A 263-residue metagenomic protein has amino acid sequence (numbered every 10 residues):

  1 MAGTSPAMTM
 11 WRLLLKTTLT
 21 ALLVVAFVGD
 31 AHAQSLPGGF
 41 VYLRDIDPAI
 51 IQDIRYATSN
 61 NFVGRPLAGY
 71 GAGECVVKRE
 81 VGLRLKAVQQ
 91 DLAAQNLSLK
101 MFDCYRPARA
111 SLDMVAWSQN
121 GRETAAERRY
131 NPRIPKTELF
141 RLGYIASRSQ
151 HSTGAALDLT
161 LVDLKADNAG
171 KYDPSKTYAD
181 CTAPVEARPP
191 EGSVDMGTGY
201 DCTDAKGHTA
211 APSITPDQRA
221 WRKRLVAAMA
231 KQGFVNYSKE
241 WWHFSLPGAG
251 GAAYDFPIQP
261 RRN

Functional and structural regions predicted by a protein language model:
A2-G3, G29: Residue-identity detector for glycine
G3-T4, Q34: Compositionally biased, intrinsically disordered/low-complexity regions enriched for serine, proline and threonine
P6-T9: A cross-taxon signal for low-complexity, glycine/charged-rich
K16-A26: Bacterial N-terminal signal peptides
H32-C104, A108-Y130, I134-S238, A249-N263: Extracytoplasmic cell-surface/polysaccharide-interacting catalytic and binding patches
F244: Conserved metal-phosphate-binding beta-hairpin within the catalytic cores of diverse ATP-dependent phosphoryl-transfer
